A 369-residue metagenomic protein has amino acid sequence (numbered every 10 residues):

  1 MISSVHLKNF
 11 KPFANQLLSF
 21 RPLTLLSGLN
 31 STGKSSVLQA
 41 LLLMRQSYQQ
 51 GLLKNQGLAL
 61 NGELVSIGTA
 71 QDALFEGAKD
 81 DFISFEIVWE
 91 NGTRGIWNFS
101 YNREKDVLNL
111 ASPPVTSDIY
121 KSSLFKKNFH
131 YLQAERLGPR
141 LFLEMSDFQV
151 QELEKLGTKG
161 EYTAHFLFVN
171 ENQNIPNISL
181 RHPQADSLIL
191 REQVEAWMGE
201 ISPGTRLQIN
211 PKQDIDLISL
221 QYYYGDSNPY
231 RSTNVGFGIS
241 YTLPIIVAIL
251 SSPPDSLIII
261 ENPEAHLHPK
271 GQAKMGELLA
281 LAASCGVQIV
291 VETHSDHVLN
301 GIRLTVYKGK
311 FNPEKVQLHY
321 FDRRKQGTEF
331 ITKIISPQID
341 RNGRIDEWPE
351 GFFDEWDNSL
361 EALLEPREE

Functional and structural regions predicted by a protein language model:
M1-N61, G204-E368: Switch/communication elements of ASCE P-loop NTPase nucleotide-binding domains
S47-P244, A248, P253-P254, T332-E369: Phosphate-coordinating catalytic segments in nucleotide- and nucleic-acid-processing enzymes
